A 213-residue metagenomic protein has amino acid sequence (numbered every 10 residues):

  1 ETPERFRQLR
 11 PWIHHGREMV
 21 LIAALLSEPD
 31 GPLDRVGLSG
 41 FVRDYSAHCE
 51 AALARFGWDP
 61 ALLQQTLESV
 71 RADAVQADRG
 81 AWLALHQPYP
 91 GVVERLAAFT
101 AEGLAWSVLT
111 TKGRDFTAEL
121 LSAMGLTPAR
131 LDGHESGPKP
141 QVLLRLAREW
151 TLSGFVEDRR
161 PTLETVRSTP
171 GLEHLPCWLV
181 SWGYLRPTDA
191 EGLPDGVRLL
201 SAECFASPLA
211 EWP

Functional and structural regions predicted by a protein language model:
E1-A77: Conserved phosphoryl-transfer catalytic core
G57-S69, Q76-S107, Q141: Short, acidic loop-to-helix structural element flanking the phosphoryl-transfer center in phosphate-processing enzymes
V70-Q87, S122-S136: Glycine-rich phosphate-binding "P-loop"
V93-T100, L143-L144, L163, R167 (+1 more regions): Short amphipathic alpha-helical segments and helix-helix/interface helices
S107-G154, R160-G171: Substrate-recognition "cap/lid" segment bordering the active-site pocket of phosphatases
T111, F155-L200: Acidic, Mg2+-coordinating phosphoryl-transfer loop and its flanking beta/alpha structural elements, shared across
L131-E135, G196-P208: Short acidic-hydrophobic, aromatic-tinged amphipathic segments that line or gate anion-handling sites
S136-L144, R186-P194, P208-W212: Short, charged, surface-exposed secondary-structure boundary motifs
